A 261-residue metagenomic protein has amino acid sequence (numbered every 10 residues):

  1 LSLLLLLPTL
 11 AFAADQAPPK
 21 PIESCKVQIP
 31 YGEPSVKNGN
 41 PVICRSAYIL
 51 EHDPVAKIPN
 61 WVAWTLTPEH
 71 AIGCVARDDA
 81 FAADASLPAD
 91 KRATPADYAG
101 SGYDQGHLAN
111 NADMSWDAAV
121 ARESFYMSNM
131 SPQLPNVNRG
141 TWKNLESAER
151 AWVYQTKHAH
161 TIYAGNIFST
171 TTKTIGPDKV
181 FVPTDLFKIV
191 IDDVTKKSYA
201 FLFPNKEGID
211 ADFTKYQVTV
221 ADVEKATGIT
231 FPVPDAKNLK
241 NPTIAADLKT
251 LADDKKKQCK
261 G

Functional and structural regions predicted by a protein language model:
L1-T9: Bacterial N-terminal signal peptides
F12-G261: Domain-level detector for secreted/extracellular nuclease and nuclease-toxin modules, and for the ENPP-like C-terminal
